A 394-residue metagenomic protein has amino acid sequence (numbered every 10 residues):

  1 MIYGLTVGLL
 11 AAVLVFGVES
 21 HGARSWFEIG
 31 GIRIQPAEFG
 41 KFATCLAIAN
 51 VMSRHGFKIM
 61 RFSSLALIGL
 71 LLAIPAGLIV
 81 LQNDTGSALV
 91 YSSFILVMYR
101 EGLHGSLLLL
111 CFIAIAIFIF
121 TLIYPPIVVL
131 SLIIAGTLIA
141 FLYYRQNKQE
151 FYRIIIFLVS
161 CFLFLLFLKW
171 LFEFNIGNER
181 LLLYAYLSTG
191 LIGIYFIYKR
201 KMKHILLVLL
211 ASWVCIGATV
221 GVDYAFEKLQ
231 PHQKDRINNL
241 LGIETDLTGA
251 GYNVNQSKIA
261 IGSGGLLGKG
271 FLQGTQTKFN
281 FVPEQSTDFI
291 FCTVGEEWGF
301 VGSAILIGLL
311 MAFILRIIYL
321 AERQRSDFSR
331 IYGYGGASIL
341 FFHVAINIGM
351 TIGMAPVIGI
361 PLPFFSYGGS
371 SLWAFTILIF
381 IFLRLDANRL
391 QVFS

Functional and structural regions predicted by a protein language model:
M1-T248, G295-I352, I381: Hydrophobic alpha-helical transmembrane segments of multi-pass inner membrane proteins, especially in bacterial systems
G31-A43, Q82-N83, G265, V357-T376: Glycine/serine-rich anion-binding loops at beta->alpha junctions that coordinate negatively charged ligand groups
V51, F94, G105, G274 (+5 more regions): Residue-level detector of alpha-helical segments with a strong bias toward transmembrane helices and their helix-loop
D84-L89, K269-G274, Q285-T287, I358 (+2 more regions): Transmembrane helix boundary and interhelical junction motifs in multipass membrane proteins
R153-L165, N347-S394: A juxtamembrane structural motif centered on a specific transmembrane helix
R236-I290, W298-G302: TM-adjacent membrane-interface loops and short helices in multi-pass inner/ER membrane proteins
L241, F271, G308-L309, G335-G336 (+3 more regions): Active-site proximal loops enriched in glycine and acidic residues that flank catalytic Cys/His/Asp and coordinate
S263, D327-Y334, A387-Q391: Membrane-interacting alpha-helical segments
